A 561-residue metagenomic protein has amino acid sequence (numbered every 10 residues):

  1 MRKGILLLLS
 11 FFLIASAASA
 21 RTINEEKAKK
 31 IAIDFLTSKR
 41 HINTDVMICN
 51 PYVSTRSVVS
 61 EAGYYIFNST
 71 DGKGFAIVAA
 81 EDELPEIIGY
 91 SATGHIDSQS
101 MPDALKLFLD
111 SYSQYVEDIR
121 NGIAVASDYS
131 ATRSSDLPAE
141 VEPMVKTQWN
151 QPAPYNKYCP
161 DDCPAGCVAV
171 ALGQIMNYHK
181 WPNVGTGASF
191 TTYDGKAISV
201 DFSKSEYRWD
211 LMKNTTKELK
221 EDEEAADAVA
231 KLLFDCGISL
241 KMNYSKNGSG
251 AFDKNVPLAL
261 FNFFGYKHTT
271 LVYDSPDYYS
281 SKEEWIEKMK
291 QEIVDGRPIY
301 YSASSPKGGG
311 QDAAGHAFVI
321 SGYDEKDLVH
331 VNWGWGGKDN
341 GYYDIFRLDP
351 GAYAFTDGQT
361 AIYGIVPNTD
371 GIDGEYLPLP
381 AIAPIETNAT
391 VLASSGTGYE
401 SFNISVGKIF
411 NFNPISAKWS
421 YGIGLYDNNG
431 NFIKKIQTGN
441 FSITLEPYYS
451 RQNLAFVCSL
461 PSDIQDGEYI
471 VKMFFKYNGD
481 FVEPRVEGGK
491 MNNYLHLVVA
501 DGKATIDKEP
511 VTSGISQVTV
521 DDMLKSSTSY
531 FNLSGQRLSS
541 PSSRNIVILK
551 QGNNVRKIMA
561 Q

Functional and structural regions predicted by a protein language model:
M1-E25, K241, S245, L260: Bacterial Sec-dependent N-terminal signal peptides
R2-K3, I548-Q561: C-terminal tail/sorting-segment detector
T22-S60, A76, D82-T147, V294 (+3 more regions): Cys-His-centered catalytic/binding microenvironment captured across papain-like cysteine peptidases and homologous
P51-K73, L258, N262-N332: Active-site-adjacent substructure of cysteine-protease-like catalytic cores
S57, D463, T528-N553: Short, surface-exposed loop/turn motifs with a glycine/proline- and acidic-biased composition
I87-S249: Active-site-adjacent structural segments surrounding the nucleophilic cysteine of cysteine proteases and isopeptidases
T356-P384, D507-R537: Residue-level detector of functionally pivotal "anchor" positions at catalytic/ligand-binding pockets or at interdomain
Y477-T512: Short beta-strand elements
